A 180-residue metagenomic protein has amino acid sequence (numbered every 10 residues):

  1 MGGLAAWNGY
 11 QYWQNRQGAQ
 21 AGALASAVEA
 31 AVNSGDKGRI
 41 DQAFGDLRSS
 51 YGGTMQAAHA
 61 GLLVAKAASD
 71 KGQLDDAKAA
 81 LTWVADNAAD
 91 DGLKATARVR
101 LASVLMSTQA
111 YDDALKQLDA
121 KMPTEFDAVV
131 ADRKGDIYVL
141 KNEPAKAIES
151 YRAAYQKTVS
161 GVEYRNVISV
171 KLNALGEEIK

Functional and structural regions predicted by a protein language model:
M1-W13: Single-pass alpha-helical transmembrane signal-anchor segments
G3, G18-G22, G38-D41, H59 (+1 more regions): Amphipathic alpha-helical repeat elements characteristic of tetratricopeptide repeat
W13-R16, K157: Histidine kinase transmitter module recognition
G18, G22-S26, L62, V99 (+2 more regions): TPR/TPR-like alpha-solenoid signature
G22-A25, E29-V32, H59, K66 (+1 more regions): Amphipathic alpha-helical repeat scaffolds
K37-A88: Extracytoplasmic/periplasmic/luminal assembly and interaction segments in envelope/secretory/respiratory proteins
K66-A80, A85-K180: Soluble extracytoplasmic domains of inner/organellar membrane proteins
